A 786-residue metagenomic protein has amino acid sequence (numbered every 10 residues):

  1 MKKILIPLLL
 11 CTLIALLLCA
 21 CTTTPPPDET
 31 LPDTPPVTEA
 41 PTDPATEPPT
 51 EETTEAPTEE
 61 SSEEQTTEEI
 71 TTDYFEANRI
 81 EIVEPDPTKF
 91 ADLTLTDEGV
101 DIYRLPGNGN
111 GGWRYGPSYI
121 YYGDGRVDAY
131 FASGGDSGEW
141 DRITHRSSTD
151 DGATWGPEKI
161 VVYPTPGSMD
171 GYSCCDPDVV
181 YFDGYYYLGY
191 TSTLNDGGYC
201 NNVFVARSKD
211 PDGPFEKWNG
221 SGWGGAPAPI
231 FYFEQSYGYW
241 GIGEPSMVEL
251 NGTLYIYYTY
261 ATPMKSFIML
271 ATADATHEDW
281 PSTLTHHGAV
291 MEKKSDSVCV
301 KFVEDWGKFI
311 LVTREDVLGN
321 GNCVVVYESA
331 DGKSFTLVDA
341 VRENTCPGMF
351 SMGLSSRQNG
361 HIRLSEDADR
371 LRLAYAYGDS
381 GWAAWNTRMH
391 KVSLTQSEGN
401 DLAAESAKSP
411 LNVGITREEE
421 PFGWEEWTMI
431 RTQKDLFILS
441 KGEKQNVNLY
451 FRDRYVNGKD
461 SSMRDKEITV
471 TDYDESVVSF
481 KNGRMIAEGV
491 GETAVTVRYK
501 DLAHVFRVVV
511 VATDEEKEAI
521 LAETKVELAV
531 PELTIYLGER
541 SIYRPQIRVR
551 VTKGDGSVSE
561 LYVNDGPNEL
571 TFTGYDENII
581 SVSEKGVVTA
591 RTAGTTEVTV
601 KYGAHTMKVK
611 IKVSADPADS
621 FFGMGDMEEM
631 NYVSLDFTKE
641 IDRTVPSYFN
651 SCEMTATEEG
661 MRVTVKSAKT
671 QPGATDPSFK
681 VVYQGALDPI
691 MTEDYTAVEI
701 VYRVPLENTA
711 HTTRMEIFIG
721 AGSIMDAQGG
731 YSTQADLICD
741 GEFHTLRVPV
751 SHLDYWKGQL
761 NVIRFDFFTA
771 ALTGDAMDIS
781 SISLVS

Functional and structural regions predicted by a protein language model:
L18-A20: C-terminal motif of bacterial Sec signal peptides marking the signal peptidase cleavage site
T22-E29: Bacterial lipoprotein signal-peptidase II cleavage site
E68-G423, M429, G491, G594: Carbohydrate-active catalytic/glycan-binding domains of CAZyme proteins, especially the secreted or lumenal ectodomains
E69-P87, A407, D616-S651: Extracellular carbohydrate-recognition regions
S147-D151, S208, Y327-E328, P672-Q759 (+2 more regions): Extracellular ligand-binding interfaces
Y377, F765-L772: Short beta-strand-plus-loop segments that form exposed binding edges in beta-rich domains
K408-F622: Extracytoplasmic soluble-region selector
C652-F679: Short carbohydrate-recognition loop motifs
